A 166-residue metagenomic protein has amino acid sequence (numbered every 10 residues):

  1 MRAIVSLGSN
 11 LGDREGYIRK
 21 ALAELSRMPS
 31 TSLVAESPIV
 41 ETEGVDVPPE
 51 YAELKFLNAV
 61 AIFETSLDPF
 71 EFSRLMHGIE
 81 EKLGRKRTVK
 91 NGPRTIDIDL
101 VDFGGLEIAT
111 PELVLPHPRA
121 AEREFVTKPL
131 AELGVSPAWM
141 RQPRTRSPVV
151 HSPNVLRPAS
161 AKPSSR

Functional and structural regions predicted by a protein language model:
M1-V5: Extreme N-terminal starter segment of soluble prokaryotic enzymes
S6, I62-E64, F103: Short hydrophobic/aromatic beta-strand micro-patches that form the beta-sheet surface supporting nucleotide- or nucleic
L7-S9, T65, A131: Short, structured patches in soluble enzyme cores that scaffold and shape functional sites
G8, L22, S30, T110-E112 (+1 more regions): Generic N-terminal initiation segments characterized by hydrophobic and/or small/turn-forming residues
N10, E36, P129: Residue-level signal for inorganic ion chemistry
D13-G16: Short N-terminal binding/cap micro-motifs at the start of the first secondary-structure element
K20-L67: Short, surface-exposed acidic-centric catalytic microdomains
V45-L57, L67-R166: Flexible, gly/pro- and Lys/Arg-enriched active-site loops
